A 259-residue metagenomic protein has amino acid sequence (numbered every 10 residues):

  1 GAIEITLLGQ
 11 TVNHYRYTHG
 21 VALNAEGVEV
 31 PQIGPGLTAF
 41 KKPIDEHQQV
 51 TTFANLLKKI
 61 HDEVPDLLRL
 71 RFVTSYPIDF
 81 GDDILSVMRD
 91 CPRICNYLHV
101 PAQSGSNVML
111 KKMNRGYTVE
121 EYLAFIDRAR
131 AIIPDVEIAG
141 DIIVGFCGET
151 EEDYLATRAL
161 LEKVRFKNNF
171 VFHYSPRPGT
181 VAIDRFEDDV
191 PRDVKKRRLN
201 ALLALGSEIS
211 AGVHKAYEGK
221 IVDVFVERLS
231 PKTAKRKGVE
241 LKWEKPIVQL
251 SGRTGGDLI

Functional and structural regions predicted by a protein language model:
A2-E151, E162, K167: Conserved SAM/AdoMet-binding glycine-rich loop
I5, D141, S175, K215 (+1 more regions): Short glycine- and Lys/Arg-enriched binding-loop motifs that mark or flank ligand-binding interfaces
L8, V144-C147, P178, E218 (+1 more regions): Short glycine-rich loop/turn motifs that provide flexible caps or phosphate-binding loops at active sites
Q10, P101-G105, Y174, E227-L229 (+1 more regions): Generic beta-structure capping elements
H14, T150-D153, D184, D257: Basic, gly/Ser/Thr/Pro-rich low-complexity segments located predominantly at protein N termini
L57, I84-L85, L155-A159, E208-A211 (+1 more regions): Glycine-rich, charged/polar anion/phosphate-binding loops that engage phosphate groups from diverse ligands
E152, A156-L202: C-terminal, non-catalytic macromolecule-binding modules
A182-I259: Terminal RNA-binding accessory module
